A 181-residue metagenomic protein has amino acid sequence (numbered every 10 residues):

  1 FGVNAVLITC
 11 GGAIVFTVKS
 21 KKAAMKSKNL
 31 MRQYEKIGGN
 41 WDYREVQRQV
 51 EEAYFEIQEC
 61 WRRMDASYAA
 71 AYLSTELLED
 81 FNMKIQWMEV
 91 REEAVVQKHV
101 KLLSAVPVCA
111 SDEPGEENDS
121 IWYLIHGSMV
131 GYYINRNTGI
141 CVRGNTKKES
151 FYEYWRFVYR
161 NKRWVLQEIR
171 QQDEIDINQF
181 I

Functional and structural regions predicted by a protein language model:
F1, S111-I181: Exposed beta-sheet edge and beta->alpha loop/turn motif
F1-I37: Short, charge-rich, low-complexity alpha-helical interaction segments
F1-V3, A13-T17, D42, Q47-V50 (+5 more regions): Proteins with a high burden of low-complexity, intrinsically disordered sequence enriched in S/T/G/P/A and R, requiring
K19, M31, E35, V90-E92 (+4 more regions): Sparse, context-dependent recognition of short Cys/His-centered cofactor- or disulfide-binding micro-motifs
S27-S104, A110-D112: Core segments of small alpha/beta cavity-forming domains
L103-V106, F151-E153: Short beta-strand or tight-loop elements that sit immediately N-terminal to catalytic metal-binding acidic residues
